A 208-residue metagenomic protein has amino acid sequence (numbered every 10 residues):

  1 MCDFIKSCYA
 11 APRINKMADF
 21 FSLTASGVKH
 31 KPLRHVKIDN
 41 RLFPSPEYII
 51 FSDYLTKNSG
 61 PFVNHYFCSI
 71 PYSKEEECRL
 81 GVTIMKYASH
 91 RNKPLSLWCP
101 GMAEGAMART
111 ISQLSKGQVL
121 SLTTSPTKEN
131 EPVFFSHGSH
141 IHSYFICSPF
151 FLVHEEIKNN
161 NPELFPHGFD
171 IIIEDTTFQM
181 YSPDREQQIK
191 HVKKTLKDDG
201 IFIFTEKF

Functional and structural regions predicted by a protein language model:
M1-D19: Long terminal accessory regions outside catalytic cores
A18-L95: Class I SAM-dependent methyltransferase Rossmann-like catalytic core, especially the SAM/SAH-binding loop
K93-P162: Class I SAM-dependent methyltransferase SAM/SAH-binding core
P94, G168-D170: Local beta-strand N-terminus motif with an aromatic residue
I172-E174: A conserved beta-strand element that flanks and buttresses the S-adenosyl-L-methionine
T177: Hydrophobic adenine-recognition pocket in adenosine-nucleotide-binding enzymes
M180-V192: A short, conserved alpha-helix within the catalytic core of class I
L196-K207: Conserved beta-strand signature within the Rossmann-like core of class I S-adenosyl-L-methionine
